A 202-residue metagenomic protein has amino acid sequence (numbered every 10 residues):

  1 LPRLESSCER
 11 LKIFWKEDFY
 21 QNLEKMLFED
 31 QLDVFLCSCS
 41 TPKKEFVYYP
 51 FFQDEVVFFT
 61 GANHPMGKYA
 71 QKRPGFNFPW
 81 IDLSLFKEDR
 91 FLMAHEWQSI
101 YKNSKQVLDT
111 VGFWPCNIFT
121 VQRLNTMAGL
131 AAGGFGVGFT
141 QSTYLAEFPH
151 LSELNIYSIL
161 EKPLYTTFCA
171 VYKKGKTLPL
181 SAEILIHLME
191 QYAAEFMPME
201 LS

Functional and structural regions predicted by a protein language model:
L1-K12, Q53-E55, K87-D89, Y172: Interdomain hinge and pocket-entrance segments immediately C-terminal to HTH DNA-binding domains
L1-K44, T120-V121: Central regulatory/effector-binding core of bacterial HTH transcription factors
S6-C8, K102, T110, S142-L151 (+1 more regions): C-terminal effector-binding regulatory domain of bacterial HTH transcription factors
K12, M26, D30-Q31, P50 (+5 more regions): Conserved functional loop/turn residues at catalytic and ligand-binding sites
K16, Y20-Q31, S84, D109 (+1 more regions): Short helices/loops that flank or line small-molecule/ion binding pockets
L27-C37, V56, F113, A131-G138 (+1 more regions): Alpha-to-beta junction loops
K43-P50, D54, I81, N125-G175: Beta-alpha-beta core module
M66-L83, K87-V111, L178-A182, I186 (+2 more regions): Secondary-structure junction motif
